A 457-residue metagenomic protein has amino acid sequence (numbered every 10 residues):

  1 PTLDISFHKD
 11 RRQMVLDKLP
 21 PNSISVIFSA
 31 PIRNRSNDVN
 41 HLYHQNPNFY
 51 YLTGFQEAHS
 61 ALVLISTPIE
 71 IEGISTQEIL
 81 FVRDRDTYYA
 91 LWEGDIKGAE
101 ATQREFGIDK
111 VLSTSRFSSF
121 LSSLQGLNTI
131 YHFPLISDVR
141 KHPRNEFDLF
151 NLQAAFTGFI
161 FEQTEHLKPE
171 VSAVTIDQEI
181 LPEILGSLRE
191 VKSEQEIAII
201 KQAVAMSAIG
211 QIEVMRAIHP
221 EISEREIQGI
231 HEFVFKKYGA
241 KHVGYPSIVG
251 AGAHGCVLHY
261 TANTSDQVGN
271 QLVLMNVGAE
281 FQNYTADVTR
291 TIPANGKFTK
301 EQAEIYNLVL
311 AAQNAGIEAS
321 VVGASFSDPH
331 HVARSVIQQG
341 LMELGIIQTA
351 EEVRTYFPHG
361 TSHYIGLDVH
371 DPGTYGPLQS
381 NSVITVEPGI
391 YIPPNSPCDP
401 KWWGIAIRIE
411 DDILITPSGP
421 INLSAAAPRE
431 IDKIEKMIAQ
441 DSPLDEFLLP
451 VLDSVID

Functional and structural regions predicted by a protein language model:
P1-D457: Active-site neighborhoods and metal-handling regions in enzymes and metal-associated proteins
